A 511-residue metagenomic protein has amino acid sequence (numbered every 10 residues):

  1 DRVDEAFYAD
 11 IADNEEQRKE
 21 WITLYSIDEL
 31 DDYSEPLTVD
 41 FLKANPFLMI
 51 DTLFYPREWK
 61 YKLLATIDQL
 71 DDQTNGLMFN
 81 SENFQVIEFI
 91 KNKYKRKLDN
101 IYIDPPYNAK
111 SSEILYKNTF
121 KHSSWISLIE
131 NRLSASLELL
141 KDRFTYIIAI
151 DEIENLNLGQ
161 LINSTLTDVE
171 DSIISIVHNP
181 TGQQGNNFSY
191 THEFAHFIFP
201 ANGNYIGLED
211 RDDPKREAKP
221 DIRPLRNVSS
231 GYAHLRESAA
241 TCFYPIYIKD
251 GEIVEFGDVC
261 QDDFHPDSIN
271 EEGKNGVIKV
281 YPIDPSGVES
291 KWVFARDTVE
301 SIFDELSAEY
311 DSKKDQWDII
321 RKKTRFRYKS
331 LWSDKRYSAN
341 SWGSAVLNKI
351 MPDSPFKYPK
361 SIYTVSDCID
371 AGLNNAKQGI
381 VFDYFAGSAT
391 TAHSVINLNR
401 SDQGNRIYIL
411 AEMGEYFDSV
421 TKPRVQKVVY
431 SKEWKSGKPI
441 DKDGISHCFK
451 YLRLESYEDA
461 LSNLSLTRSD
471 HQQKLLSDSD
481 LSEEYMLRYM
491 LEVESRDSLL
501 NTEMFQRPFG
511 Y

Functional and structural regions predicted by a protein language model:
D1-R57, N75, K91, K95 (+5 more regions): Accessory, often C-terminal, charged low-complexity segments
K62-M78: Conserved P-loop NTPase mechanochemical-coupling segment
F79, A149-I150, D383, E412: Small/polar loops that bind or transfer phosphate-bearing groups
N83-N100: Short amphipathic alpha-helices and their capping/turn segments at secondary-structure boundaries
R96-S111, V381-V395: Conserved proline-anchored active-site loop of SAM-dependent methyltransferases that bridges a beta-strand
D99, P105-L128, K141-F144, I153-E154: Mobile active-site "lid"/loop adjacent to the S-adenosyl-L-methionine
Y107-I114, A339-S344, S462: Short acidic/His/Gly/Ser-rich catalytic and metal-binding motifs that mark active-site loops of diverse hydrolases
I350-Y363: Conserved SAM-binding loop and adjacent beta-strand
